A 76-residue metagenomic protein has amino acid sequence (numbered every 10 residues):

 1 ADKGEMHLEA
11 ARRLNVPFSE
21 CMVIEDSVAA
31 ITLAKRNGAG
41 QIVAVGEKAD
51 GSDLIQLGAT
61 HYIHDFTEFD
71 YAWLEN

Functional and structural regions predicted by a protein language model:
A1-N76: Asp-based, Mg2+/Mn2+-dependent phosphohydrolase catalytic module
